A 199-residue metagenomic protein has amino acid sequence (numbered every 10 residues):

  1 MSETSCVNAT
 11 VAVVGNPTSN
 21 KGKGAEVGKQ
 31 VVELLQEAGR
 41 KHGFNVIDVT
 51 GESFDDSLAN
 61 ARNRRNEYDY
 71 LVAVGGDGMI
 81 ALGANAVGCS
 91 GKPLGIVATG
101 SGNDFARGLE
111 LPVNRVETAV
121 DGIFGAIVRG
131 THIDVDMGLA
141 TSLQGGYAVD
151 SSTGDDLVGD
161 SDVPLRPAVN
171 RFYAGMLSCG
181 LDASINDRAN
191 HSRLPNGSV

Functional and structural regions predicted by a protein language model:
M1-V74, A81, N85, D121 (+1 more regions): ATP/NTP phosphate-donor binding region
A12, E33-A38, N45, V49-G51 (+2 more regions): Catalytic core of DAGKc-family lipid kinases
G76-D77, G100: Gly/Ser-rich catalytic serine loop of serine hydrolases
